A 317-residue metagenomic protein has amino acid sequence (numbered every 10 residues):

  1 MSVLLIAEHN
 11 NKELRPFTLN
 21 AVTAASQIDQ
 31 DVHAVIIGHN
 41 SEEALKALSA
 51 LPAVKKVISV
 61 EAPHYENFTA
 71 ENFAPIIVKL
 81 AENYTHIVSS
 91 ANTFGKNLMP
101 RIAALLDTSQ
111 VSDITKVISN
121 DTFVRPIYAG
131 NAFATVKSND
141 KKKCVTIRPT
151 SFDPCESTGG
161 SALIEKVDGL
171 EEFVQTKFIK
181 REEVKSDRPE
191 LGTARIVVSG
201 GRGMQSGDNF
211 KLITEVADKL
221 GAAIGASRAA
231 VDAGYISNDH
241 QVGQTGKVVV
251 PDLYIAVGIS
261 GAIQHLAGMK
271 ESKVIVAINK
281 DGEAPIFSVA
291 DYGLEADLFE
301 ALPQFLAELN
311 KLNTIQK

Functional and structural regions predicted by a protein language model:
M1-K317: N-terminal glycine-rich FAD/FM-binding segment characteristic of electron-transfer flavoproteins
